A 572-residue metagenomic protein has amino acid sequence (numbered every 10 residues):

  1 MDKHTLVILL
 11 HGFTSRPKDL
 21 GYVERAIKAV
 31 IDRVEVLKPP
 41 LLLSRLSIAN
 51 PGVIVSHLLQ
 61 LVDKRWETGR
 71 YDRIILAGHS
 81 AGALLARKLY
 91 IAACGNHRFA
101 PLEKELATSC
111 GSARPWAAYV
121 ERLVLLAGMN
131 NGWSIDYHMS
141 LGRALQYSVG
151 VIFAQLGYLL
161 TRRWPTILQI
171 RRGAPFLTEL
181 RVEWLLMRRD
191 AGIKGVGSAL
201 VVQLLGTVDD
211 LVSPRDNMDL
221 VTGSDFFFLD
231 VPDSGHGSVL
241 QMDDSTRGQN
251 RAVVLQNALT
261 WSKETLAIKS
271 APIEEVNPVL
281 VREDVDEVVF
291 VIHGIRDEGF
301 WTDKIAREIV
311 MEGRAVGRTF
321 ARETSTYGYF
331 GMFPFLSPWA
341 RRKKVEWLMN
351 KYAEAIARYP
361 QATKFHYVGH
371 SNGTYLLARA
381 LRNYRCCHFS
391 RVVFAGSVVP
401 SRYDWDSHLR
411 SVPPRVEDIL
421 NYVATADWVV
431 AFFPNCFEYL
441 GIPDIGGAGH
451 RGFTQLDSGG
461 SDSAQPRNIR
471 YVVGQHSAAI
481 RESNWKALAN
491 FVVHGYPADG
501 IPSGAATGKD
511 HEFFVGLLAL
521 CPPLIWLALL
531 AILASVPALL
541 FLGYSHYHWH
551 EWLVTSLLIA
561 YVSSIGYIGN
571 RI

Functional and structural regions predicted by a protein language model:
D2-I74, V281-T363: Active-site catalytic motif of lipid deacylating hydrolases and related acyltransferases
I8-T14, H79-S80, A127, L205 (+3 more regions): The conserved beta1-alpha1 loop
G21, A86-I91, L377-R382: Short, hydrophobic alpha-helix immediately C-terminal to the catalytic nucleophile
A77-G82, A86, V368-G373, L377: Gly/Ala-rich beta-loop-alpha elbow adjacent to hydrolase catalytic centers
Y90-P272, R382-N383, R391-P522: Helical cap/lid subdomain of alpha/beta-hydrolase-fold lipid enzymes that gates access to the catalytic pocket
P522-L542: Canonical alpha-helical transmembrane segments of integral membrane proteins
F541-A560: Hydrophobic alpha-helical transmembrane segments
S563-I572: Membrane-helix interfacial anchor on the cytosolic side
